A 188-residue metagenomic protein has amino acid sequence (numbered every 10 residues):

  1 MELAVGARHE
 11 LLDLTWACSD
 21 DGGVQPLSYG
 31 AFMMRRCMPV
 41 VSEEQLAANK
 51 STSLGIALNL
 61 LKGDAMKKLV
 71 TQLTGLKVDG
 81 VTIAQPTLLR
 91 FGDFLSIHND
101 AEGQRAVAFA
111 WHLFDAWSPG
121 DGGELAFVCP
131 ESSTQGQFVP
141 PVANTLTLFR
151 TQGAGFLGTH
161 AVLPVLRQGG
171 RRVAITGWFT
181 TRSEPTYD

Functional and structural regions predicted by a protein language model:
M1-Q72: Non-heme Fe(II)/2-oxoglutarate
C18, A84, L88: The conserved 3'-phosphoadenosine-5'-phosphosulfate
V40-E44, G80-I83, S133: Membrane-targeting and insertion segments and their boundary/processing signals
T52, L61, A65, L69 (+4 more regions): Short, well-structured alpha-helical interface segments that form or flank functional binding sites
N59, Q72-V78, H98-G103, W117: Short, conserved, surface-exposed binding loops centered on an aromatic residue
L76-Q85, D121-G122: A short coil-to-beta-strand element that immediately follows conserved catalytic motifs
T87, G92-D93, I97-R105, H112-D188: Catalytic core of Fe(II)/2-oxoglutarate
